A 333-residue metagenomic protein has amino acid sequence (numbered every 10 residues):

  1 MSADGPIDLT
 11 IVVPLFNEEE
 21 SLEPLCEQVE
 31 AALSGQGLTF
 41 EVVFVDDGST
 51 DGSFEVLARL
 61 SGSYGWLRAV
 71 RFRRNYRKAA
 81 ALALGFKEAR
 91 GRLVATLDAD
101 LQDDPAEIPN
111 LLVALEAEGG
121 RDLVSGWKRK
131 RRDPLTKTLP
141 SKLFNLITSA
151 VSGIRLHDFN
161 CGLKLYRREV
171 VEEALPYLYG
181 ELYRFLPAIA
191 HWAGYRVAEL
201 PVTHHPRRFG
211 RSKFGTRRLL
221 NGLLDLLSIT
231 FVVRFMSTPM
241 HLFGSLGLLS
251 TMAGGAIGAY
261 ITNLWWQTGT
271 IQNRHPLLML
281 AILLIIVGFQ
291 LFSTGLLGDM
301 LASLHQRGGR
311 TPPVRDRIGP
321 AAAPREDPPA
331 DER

Functional and structural regions predicted by a protein language model:
M1-K142, I147, Y166-V171, W192 (+3 more regions): Structured catalytic core of nucleotide-sugar glycosyltransferases
D8, E19, C26, P105-I108 (+4 more regions): Membrane-embedded alpha-helices of multi-pass transport/permease systems
P14, A32, Q36, V45 (+4 more regions): Histidine kinase transmitter module recognition
T39, R121, R196, T203 (+1 more regions): Residue-level detector of anion-binding/catalytic polar loops
G52, F185, M279: Short Gly/charged-rich anion-binding patches and loops
R77-A89, Q102, A106, K130-G258 (+2 more regions): Conserved catalytic loops of nucleotide-sugar-dependent glycosyltransferases that act on lipid-linked
M236-D331: Membrane-embedded multi-pass helical conduit in multi-pass membrane proteins, especially envelope-biosynthetic
